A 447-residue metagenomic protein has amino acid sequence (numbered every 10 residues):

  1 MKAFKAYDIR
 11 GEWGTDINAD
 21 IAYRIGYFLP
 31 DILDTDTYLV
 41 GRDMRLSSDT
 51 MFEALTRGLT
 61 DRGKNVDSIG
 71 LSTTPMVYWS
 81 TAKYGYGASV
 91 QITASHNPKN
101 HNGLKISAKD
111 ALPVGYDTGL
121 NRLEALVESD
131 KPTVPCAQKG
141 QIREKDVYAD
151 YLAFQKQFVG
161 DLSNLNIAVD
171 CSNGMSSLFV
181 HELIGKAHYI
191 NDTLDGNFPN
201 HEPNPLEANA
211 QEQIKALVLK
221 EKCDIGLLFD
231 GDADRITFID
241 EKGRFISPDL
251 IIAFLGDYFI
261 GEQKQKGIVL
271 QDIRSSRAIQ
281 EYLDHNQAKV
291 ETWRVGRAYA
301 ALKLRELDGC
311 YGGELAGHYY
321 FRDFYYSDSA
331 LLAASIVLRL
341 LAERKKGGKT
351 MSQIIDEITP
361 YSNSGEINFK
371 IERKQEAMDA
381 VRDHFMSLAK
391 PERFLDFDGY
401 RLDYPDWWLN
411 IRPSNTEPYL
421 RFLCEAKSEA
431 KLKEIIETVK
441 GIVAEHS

Functional and structural regions predicted by a protein language model:
M1-G63, E144-N164: An N-terminal, well-structured beta->alpha segment
D36-D43, D67, N166-V169, G267-I273: Short glycine-rich phosphate-binding loop at a beta-alpha junction
Y38-N102, L183, A187-I239: N-terminal small/polar loop signature for handling phosphorylated ligands or for N-terminal nucleophile
T60, I69, N121-A153, Q157 (+2 more regions): Proline/glycine-rich low-complexity loops and linkers
G87-S95, H101, V218-D240, F245 (+1 more regions): Glycine-rich phosphate-binding loop
N102-E221: Gly/Ser/Thr-enriched, mixed-charge loops and adjacent short helices that form phosphate/oxyanion-binding elements
Q265-E425, E429-S447: Phosphate-binding and adjacent anionic-ligand microenvironments
